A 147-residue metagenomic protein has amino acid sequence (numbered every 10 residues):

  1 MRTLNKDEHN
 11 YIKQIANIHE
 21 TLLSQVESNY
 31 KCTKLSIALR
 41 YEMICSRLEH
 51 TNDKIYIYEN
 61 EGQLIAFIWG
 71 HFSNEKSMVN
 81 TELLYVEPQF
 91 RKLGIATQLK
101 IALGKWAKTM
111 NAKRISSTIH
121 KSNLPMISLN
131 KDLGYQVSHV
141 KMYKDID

Functional and structural regions predicted by a protein language model:
M1-E20: A short beta-loop-alpha structural element at the N-terminal edge of CoA-dependent acyl/N-acetyltransferase catalytic
E20-I44: Conserved GNAT-fold acetyl-CoA-binding loop/helix
I57, Q63-H71, N80: Conserved beta-strand in the GNAT
F72-E82, R91, V137-S138: A conserved beta-turn-beta hairpin within the catalytic core of GNAT-like acetyltransferases that forms part
F90, G94-A102: Conserved acetyl-CoA pyrophosphate-binding loop and the N-cap/start of the following alpha-helix in GNAT-like
R91, S116-I127, Y143-D145: Conserved beta-strand-loop-alpha-helix junction that forms the acyl-donor binding cleft
T97, K121-H139: Conserved active-site alpha-helix within GNAT-family acetyltransferase domains
A107-T118: Conserved GNAT acetyl-CoA-binding A-motif
